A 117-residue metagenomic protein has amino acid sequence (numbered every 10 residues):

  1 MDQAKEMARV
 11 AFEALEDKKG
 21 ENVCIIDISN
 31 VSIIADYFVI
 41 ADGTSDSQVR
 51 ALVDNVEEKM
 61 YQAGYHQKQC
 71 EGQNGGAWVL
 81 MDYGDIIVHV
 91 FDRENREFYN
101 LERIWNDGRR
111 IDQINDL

Functional and structural regions predicted by a protein language model:
M1-I34, D46-V79, R93-N95, L101-L117: Polybasic/polar functional segments that serve as interface/processing modules
D36-F38: Catalytic metal-binding acidic patch
I40-D42: Short hydrophobic/aromatic beta-strand micro-patches that form the beta-sheet surface supporting nucleotide- or nucleic
M81-Y83: Active-site beta-strand termini and strand-to-loop segments that position acidic
